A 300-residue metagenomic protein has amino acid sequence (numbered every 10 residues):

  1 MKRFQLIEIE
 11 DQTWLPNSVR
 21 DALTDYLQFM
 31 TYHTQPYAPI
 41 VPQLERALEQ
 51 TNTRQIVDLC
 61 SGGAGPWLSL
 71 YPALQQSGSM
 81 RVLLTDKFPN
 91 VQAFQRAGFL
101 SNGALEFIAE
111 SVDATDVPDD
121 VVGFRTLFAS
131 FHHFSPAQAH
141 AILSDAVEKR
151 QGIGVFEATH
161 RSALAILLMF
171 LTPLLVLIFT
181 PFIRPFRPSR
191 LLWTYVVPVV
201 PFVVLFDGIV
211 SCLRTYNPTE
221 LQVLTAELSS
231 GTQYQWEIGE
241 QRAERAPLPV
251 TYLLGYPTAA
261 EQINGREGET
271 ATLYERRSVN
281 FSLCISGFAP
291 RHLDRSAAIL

Functional and structural regions predicted by a protein language model:
M1-T53: Class I SAM-dependent methyltransferase Rossmann-like catalytic core, especially the SAM/SAH-binding loop
R3-F4, D207, S211-G265: Conserved Class I S-adenosyl-L-methionine
V57-D116: Class I SAM-dependent methyltransferase SAM/SAH-binding core
R125-T126: A conserved beta-strand element that flanks and buttresses the S-adenosyl-L-methionine
F134-K149: A short, conserved alpha-helix within the catalytic core of class I
R150-R161: Conserved beta-strand signature within the Rossmann-like core of class I S-adenosyl-L-methionine
I166-T225, I238: C-terminal alpha-helical "lid/dimerization" subdomain adjacent to the S-adenosyl-L-methionine
N280, H292-D294: Intrinsic-disorder-associated, low-complexity terminal segments enriched in Asp/Asn/His/Tyr and depleted of Lys/Arg
